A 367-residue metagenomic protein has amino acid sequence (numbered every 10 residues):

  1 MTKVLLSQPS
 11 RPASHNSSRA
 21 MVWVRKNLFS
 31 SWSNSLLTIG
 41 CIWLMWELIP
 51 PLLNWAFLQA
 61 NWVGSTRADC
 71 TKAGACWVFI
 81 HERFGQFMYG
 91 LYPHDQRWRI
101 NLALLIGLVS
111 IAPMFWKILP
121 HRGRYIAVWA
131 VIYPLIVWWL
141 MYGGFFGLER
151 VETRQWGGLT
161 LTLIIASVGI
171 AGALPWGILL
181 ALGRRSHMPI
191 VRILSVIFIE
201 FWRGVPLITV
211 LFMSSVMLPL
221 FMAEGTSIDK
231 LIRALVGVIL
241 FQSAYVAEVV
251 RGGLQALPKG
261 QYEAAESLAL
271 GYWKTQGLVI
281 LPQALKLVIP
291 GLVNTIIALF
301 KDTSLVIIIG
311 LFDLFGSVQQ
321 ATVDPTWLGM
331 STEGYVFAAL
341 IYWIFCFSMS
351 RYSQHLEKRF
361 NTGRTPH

Functional and structural regions predicted by a protein language model:
T2-H367: Transmembrane alpha-helices and adjacent helix-loop boundaries
